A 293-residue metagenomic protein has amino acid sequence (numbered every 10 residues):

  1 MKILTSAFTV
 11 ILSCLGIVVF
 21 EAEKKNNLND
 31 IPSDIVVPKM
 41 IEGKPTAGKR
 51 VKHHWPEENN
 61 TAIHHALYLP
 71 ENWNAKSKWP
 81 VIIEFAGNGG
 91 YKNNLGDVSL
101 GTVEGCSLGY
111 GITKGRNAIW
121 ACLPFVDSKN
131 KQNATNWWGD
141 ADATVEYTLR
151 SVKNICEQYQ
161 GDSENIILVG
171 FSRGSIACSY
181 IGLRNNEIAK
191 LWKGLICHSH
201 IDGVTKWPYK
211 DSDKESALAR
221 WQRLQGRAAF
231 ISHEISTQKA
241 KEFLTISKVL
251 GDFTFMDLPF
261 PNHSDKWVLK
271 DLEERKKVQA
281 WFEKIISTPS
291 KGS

Functional and structural regions predicted by a protein language model:
G16-V81, A118, Y209, F243-T245 (+1 more regions): A domain-start/cap signature at the N-terminus of enzymes
A66, V81-F85, I119-P124, N165-G170 (+3 more regions): Structural recognition of the beta-strand scaffold that forms the well-ordered cores of secreted hydrolase catalytic
E71-S77, N133-S172: Gly/Ser-rich "nucleophile elbow"/oxyanion-hole loop immediately N-terminal to the catalytic nucleophile in hydrolases
S77-W79, K92-V98, K131-N136, Y180-I181 (+2 more regions): Short, solvent-exposed loop/turn and secondary-structure capping segments
V81, G87-R150: Active-site machinery of serine-nucleophile hydrolases
S175-E187: Short glycine-enriched nucleophile-adjacent loop and the immediately C-terminal alpha-helix near the catalytic center
E187-R275: The feature captures the conserved acid-bearing segment of alpha/beta-hydrolase catalytic domains
E273-S293: Catalytic active-site module of serine/aspartate enzymes centered on a nucleophile-bearing elbow/loop
